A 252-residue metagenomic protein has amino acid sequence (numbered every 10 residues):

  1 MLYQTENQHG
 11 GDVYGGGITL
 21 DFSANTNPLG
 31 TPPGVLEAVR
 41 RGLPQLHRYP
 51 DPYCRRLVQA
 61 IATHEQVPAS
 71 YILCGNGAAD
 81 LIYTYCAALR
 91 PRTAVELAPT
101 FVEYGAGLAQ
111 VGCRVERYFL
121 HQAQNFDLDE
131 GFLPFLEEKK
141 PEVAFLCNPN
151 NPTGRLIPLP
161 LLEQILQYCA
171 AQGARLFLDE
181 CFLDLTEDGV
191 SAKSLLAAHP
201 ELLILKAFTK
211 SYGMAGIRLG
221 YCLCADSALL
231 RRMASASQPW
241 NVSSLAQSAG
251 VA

Functional and structural regions predicted by a protein language model:
M1, A87-L146: PLP-dependent aminotransferase-like
M1-R48, K140, A174: N-terminal "arm"/small-domain region of PLP-dependent enzymes with the aminotransferase-like
N25-P28, A78-A79, N148-P152, L183 (+1 more regions): Short glycine-rich anion-binding loops that position phosphate/pyrophosphate groups of nucleotides and phosphorylated
T31-P32, E201-A252: PLP-dependent aminotransferase class I/II
C54-A94: Phosphate-binding glycine-rich loop
F126-K140, P152-S211: Active-site pre-lysine segment of PLP-dependent enzymes
